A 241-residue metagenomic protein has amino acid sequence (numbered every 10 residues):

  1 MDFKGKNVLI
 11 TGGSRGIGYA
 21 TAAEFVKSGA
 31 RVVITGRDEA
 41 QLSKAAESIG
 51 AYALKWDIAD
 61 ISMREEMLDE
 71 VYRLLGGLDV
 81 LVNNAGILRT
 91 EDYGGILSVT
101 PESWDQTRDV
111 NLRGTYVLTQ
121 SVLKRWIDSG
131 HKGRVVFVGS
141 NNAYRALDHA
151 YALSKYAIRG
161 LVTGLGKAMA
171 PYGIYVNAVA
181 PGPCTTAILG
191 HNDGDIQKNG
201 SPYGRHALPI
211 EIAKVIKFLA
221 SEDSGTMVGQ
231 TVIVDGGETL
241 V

Functional and structural regions predicted by a protein language model:
S14-G16: Conserved glycine-rich cofactor-binding loop
W56-M67, P101, I210: The beta1-alpha1 cofactor-binding region of Rossmann-like NAD(H)/NADP(H)-dependent oxidoreductases
D92-I96, T100-D105, Q197: Substrate-binding pocket helix/loop in short-chain dehydrogenase/reductase
T119, S154-K155, V162: Active-site helix of classical SDR
S140: Residue(s) in the substrate-gating loop at a strand-loop-helix junction that position the organic substrate next
A170, Y175, M227-G229: Short, small/polar-rich loop/turn modules that mediate ligand/substrate recognition or access, typified
L208-V234, T239-L240: C-terminal substrate-recognition "lid" of short-chain dehydrogenase/reductases
